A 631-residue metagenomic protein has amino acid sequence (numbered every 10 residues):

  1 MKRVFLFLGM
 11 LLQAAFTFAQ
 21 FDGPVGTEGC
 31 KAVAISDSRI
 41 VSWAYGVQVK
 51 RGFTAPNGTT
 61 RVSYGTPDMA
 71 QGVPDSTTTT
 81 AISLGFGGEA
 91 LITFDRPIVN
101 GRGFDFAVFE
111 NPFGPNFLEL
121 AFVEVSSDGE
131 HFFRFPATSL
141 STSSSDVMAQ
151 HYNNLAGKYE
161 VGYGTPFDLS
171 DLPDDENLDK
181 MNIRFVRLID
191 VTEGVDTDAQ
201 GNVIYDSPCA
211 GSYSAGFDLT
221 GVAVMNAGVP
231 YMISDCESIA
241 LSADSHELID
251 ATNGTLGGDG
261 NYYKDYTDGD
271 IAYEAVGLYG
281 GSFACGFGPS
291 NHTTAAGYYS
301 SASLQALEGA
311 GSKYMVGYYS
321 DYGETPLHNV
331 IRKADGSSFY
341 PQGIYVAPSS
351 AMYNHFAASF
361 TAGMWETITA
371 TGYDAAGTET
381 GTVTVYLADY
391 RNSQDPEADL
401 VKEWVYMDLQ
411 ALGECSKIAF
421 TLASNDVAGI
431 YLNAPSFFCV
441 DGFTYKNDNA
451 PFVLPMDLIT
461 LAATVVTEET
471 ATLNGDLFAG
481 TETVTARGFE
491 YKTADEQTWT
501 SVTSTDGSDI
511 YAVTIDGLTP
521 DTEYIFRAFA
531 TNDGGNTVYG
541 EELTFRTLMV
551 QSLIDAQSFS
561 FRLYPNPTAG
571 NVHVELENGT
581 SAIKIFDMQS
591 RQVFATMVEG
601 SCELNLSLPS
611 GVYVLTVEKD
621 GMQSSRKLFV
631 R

Functional and structural regions predicted by a protein language model:
Q20-A121, H131, P136-V229: A domain-level signal for the mature, folded cores of soluble proteins
Q20-T79, P230-L327: N-terminal targeting leaders for non-cytosolic proteins
L84-V99, G317-P341, D457-L458: Short beta-strands within extracellular/lumenal beta-sheet-rich domains
H151-A240, I249-G258, I368-F452: Terminal, low-complexity interaction segments
N177, A411, T514-P520, N605-L608: Short, flexible loop/turn segments at beta-strand junctions in immunoglobulin-like and fibronectin type III
R187, A419-T421, I525-T531, V614-E618: Extracellular recognition modules
F356-F360, V453-V550: Short, surface-exposed linear motifs at loops/turns and structural transition points
E523, Q551-R631: C-terminal outer-membrane/trafficking sorting elements
